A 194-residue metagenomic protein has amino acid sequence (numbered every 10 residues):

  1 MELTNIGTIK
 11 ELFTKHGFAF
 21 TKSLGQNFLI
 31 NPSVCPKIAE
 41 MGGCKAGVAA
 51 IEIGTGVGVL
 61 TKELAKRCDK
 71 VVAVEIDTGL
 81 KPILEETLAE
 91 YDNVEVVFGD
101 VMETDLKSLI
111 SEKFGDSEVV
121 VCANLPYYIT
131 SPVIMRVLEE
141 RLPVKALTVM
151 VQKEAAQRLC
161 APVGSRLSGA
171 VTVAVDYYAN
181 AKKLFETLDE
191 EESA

Functional and structural regions predicted by a protein language model:
M1-A194: Catalytic cores of RNA-modifying enzymes
